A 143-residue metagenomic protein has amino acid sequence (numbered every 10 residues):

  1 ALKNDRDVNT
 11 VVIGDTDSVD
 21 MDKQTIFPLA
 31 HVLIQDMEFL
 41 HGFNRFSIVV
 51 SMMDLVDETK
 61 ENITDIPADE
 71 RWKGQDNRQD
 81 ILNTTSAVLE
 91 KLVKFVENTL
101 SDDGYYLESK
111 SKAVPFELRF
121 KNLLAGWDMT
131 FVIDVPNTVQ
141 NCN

Functional and structural regions predicted by a protein language model:
A1-F43, N143: Small/polar-rich, solvent-exposed N-terminal microdomains that initiate assembly or binding
V19, L40-R45, N98-N143: Short, charged interaction patches at domain edges and termini
T25-F27, R45, A87, K91 (+1 more regions): Short, well-structured alpha-helical interface segments that form or flank functional binding sites
L29-A30, I48, M129: A broad, low-specificity signal marking well-ordered, structured residues that form hydrophobic/aromatic
V49-E58, D134-P136: Short glycine-rich beta-strand segments
E58-L82: A solvent-exposed, charged loop/short amphipathic helix patch at secondary-structure junctions
D76-L107: Short, hydrophobic/π-rich interface segment
